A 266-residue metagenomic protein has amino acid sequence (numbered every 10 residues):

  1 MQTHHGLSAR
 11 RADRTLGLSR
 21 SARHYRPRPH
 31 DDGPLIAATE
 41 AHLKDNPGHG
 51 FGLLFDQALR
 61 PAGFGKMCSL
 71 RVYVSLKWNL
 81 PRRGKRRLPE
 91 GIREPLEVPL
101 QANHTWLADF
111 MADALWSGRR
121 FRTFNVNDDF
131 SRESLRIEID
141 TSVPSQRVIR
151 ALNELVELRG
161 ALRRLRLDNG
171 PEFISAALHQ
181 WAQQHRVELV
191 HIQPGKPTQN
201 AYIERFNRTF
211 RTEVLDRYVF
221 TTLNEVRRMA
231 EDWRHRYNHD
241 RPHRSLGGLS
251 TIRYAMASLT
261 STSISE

Functional and structural regions predicted by a protein language model:
M1-E266: Charged DNA-binding/catalytic regions of mobile-element recombinases
